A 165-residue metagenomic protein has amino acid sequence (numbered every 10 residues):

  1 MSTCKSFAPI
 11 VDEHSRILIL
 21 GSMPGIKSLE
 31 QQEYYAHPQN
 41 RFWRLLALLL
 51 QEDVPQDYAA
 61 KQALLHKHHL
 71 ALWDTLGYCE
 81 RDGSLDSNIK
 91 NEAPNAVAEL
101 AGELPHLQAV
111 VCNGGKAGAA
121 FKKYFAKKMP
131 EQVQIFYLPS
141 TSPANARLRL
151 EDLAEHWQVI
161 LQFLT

Functional and structural regions predicted by a protein language model:
M1-R16, H37-P38, L85-A98, K122-T165: C-terminal capping/extension of enzyme domains
R16-S22: Short, hydrophobic/glycine-enriched beta-strand segments
S22, D74, P139: Pocket-edge structural micro-motifs
I26-L29, E80-G83, G118-F121, P143-R147: Short catalytic/ligand-binding loop motif for oxyanion handling, primarily in non-cytosolic enzymes, centered on
K27-N88: Short, surface-exposed acidic-centric catalytic microdomains
K67-A120: Internal catalytic-core helix/loop-beta-alpha segment that presents or stabilizes conserved functional determinants
